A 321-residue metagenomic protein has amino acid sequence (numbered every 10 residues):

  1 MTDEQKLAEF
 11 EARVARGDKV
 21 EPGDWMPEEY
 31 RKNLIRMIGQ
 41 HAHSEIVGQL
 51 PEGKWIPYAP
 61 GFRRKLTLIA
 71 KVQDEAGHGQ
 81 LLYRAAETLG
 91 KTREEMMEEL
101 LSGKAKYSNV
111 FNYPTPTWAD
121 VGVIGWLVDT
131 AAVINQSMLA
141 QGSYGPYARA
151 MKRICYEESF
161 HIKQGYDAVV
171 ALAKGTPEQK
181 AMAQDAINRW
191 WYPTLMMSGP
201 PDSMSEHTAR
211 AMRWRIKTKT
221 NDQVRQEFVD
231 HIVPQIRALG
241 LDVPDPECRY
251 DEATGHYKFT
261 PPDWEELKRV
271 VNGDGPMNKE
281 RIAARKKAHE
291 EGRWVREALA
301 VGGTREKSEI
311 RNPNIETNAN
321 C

Functional and structural regions predicted by a protein language model:
M1-E21, H43, E95-A105: Acidic, low-complexity proline/glycine-rich segments
M1-E9, K71-E99, Y166-V169: Conserved alpha-helical segments that form or flank metal/cofactor-binding pockets of metalloenzymes
K19-G39, E99-G125, G142, G175-Q179 (+1 more regions): Acidic/His metal-coordination segments adjacent to aromatic residues that form catalytic metal sites in metalloenzymes
W25-Y30, G48-A70, A132-Y147: Helix-loop segments that flank and shape redox-cofactor active sites
Y30-H41, A59-H78, V121, P146-E158 (+1 more regions): Alpha-helical scaffold segments that form or flank carboxylate-/histidine-based iron centers
F111-Q164: Internal, conserved structured core segments that host functional sites
A181-E306: Extended, helix-rich structural scaffolds rather than catalytic motifs
R305-C321: Short, basic, low-complexity termini and linkers enriched in Ser/Thr/Gly/Pro that act as targeting/leader peptides
